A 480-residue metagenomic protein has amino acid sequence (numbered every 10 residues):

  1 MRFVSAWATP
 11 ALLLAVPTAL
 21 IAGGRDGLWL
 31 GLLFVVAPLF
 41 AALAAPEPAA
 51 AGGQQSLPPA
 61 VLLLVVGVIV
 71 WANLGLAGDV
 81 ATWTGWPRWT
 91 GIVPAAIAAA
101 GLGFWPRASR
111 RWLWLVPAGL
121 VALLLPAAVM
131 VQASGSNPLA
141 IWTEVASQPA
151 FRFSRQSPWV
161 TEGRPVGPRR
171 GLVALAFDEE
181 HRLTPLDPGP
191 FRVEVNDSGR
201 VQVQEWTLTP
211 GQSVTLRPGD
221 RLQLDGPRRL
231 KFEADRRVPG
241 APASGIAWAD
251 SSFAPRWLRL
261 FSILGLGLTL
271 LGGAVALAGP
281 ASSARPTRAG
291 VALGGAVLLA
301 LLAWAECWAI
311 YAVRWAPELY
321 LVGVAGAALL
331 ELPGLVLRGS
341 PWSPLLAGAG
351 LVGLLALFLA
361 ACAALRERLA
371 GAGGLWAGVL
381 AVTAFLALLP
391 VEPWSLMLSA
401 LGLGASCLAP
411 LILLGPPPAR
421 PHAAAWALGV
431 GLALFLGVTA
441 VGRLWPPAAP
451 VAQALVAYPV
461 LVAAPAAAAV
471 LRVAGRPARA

Functional and structural regions predicted by a protein language model:
M1-A15, A98, L102-L113, T207-P218 (+2 more regions): Membrane-interface "cap" regions at the ends of multi-pass membrane proteins
M1-G52, P255-L319, G334-L354: Membrane-interface helix-loop-helix modules in multi-pass membrane proteins
W7-A11, A377-T383, G404-C407, A425-G442: Hydrophobic membrane-spanning alpha-helices of multi-pass integral membrane proteins
P17-L33, G53-Q54, L74-G91, A108-V116 (+4 more regions): Transmembrane helix-loop boundary segments of multi-pass membrane transporters
L28-A108, L125, S154-H181, I263 (+1 more regions): Helix-loop-helix module between adjacent transmembrane segments
S56-L64, P117-V131, G295-A300, L408-L411 (+1 more regions): Small-residue-rich segments of transmembrane alpha-helices in multi-pass membrane proteins, especially helix faces
G67-L74, G78-G91, G103, A118-P168 (+6 more regions): Hydrophobic alpha-helical segments and their helix-loop junctions in multi-pass secondary transporters
A95-A96, G103, V121-L124, L258 (+1 more regions): A generic transmembrane alpha-helix motif of multi-pass inner-membrane proteins
